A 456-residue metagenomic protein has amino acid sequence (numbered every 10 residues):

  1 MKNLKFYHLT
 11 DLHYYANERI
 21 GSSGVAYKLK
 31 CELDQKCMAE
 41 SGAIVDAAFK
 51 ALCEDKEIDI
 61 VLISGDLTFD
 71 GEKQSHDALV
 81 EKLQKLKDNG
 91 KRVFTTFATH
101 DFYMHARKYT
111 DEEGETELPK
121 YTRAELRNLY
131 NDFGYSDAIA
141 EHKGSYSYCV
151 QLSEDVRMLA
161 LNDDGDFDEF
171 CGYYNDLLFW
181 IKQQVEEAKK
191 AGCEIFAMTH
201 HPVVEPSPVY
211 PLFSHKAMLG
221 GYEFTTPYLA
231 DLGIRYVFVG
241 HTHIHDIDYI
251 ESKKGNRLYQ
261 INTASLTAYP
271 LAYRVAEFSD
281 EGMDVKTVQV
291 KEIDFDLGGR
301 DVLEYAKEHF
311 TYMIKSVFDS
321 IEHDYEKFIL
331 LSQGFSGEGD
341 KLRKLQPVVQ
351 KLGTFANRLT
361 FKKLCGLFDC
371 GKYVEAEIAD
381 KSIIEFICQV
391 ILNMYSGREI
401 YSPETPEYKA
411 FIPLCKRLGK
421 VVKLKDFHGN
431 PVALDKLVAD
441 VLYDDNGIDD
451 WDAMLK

Functional and structural regions predicted by a protein language model:
M1, L297-K456: Non-catalytic terminal accessory segments
M1-K73: N-terminal active-site segment of His-dependent metallophosphoesterases
M1-Y7, E18-R19, K143-A160, K189-K190 (+2 more regions): Beta-strand-turn-beta hairpins that frame and shape the catalytic cleft of phosphate-ester-processing enzymes
D11, G65-D66, A98-T99, H200 (+1 more regions): Active-site glycine-centered loops adjacent to acidic/histidine catalytic or metal-binding residues that shape
Y15-N17, F69-E72, F102-A106, F167-E169 (+4 more regions): Short catalytic/ligand-binding loop motif for oxyanion handling, primarily in non-cytosolic enzymes, centered on
I44-A48, E141-Y148, I181-Q183, G221-F224: Alpha-helical scaffolding within the catalytic cores of extracellular/periplasmic polymer-degrading hydrolases
K56-I60, R92, R157-L159, D168-Y259 (+8 more regions): His/acidic metal-ligating clusters that form di-metal
A78-W180, K254, V275, M283-D284: Extended active-site neighborhood of metal-dependent phosphoesterases/phosphodiesterases
